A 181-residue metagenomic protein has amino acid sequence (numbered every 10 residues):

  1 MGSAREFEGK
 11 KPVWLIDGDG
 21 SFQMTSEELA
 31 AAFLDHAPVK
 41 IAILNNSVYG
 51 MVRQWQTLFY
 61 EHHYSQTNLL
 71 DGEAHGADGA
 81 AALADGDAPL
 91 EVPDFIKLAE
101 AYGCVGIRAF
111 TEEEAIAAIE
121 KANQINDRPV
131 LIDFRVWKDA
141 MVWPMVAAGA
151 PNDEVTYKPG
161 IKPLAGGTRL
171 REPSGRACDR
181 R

Functional and structural regions predicted by a protein language model:
M1-R181: Thiamine diphosphate
